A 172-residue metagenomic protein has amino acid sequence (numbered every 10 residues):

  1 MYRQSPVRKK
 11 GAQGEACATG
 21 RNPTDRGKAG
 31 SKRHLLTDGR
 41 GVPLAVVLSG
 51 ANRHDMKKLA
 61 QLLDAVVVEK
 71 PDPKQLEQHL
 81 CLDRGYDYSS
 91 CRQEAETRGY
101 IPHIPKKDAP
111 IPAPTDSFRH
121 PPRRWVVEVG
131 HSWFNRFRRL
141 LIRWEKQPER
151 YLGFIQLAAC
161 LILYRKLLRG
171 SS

Functional and structural regions predicted by a protein language model:
M1-K107, R119, A158: Polybasic low-complexity intrinsically disordered regions
K57-K58, L76, P112, Q147 (+1 more regions): Flexible domain-boundary/linker segments
G85-Y88, D108-I111, S132, R139: Short Gly/Pro-enriched loop/turn and capping motifs at secondary-structure junctions
E94, R98, F118-S172: Basic, amphipathic alpha-helical segments enriched in Lys/Arg and hydrophobic/aromatic residues
I111-S117: Short, charged, surface-exposed secondary-structure boundary motifs
